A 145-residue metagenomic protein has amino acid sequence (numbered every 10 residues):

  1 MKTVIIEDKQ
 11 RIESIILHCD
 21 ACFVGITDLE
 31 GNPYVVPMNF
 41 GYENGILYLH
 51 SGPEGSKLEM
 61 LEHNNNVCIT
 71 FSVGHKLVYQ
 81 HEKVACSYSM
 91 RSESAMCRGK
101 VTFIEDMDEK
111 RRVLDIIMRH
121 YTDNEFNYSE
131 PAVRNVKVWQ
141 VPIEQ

Functional and structural regions predicted by a protein language model:
M1-H18: Extreme N-terminal tail/first-helix region
K2-T3, K76-Q145: Charged, gly/pro-rich active-site loop segments
C19-P53, I69: Short beta-strand segments
T27-L29, G52-E54, S72-G74, K100 (+1 more regions): Histidine- and/or cysteine-centered catalytic micro-motif in compact active-site loops
G45-I46, N65, E144: Beta-strand-connecting loop/turn residues
E54-L58, C68, K76-L77: Histidine-centered metal-chelating micro-motifs
L58-N64, Q80-H81: A short, polar/proline- and glycine-enriched secondary-structure boundary/capping micro-motif
